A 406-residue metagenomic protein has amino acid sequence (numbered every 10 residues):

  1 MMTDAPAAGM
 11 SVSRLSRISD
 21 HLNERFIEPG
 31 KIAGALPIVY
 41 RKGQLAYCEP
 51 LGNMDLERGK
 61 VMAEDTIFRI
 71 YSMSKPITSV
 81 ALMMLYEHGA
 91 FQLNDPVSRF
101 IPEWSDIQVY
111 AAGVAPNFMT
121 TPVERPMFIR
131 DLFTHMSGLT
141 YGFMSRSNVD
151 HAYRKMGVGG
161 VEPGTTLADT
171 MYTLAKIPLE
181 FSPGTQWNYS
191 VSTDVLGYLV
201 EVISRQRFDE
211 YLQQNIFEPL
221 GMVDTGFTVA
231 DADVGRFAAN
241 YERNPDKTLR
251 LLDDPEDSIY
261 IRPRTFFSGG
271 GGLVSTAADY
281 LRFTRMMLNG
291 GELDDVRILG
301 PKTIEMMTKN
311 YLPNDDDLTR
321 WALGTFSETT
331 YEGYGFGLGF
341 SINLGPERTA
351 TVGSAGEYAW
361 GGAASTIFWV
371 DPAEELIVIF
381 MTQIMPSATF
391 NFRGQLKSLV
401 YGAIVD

Functional and structural regions predicted by a protein language model:
M1-L15, L338-I342: Short, compositionally biased leader-like segments
A8-I70, A90-Q92, D106-G113, F118 (+3 more regions): Short, conserved catalytic-motif segment at the N-terminal edge
S11, K75, T276: Short, conserved phosphate/pyrophosphate- and ester-handling motifs at nucleotide-, phospho-/glycolipid
S16-N23, P37, G43, R69-I101 (+3 more regions): Active-site SXXK
G52-M54, E256, I384: A generic structural motif
I107-V352: Short, surface-exposed loop or secondary-structure junction motifs that flank catalytic or metal-binding residues
E357, A364-A373: Short, surface-exposed beta-strand/loop micro-motifs that present aromatic residues
F368-W369, E375-I384: Short, well-ordered beta-strand elements
